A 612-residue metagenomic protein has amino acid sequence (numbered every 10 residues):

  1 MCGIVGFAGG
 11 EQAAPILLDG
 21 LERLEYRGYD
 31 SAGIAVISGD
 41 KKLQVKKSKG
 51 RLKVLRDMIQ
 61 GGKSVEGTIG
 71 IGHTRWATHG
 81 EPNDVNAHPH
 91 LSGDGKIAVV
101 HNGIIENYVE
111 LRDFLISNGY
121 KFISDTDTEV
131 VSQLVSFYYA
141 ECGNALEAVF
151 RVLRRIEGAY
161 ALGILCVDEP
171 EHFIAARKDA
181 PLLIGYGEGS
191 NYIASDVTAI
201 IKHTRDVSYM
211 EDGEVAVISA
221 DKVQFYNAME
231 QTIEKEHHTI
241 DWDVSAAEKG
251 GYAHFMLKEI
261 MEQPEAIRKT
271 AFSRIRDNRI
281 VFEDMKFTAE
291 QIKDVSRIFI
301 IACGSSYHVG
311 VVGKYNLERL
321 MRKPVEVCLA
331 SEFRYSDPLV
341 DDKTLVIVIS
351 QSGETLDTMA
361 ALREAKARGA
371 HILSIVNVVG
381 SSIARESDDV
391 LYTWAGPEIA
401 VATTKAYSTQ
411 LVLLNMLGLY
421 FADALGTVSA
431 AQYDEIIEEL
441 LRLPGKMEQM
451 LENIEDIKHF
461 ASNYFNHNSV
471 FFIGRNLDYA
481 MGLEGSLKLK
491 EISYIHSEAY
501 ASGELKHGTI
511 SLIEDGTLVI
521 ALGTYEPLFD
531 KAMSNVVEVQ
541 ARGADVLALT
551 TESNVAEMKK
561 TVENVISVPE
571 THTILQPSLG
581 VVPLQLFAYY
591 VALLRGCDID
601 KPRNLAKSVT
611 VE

Functional and structural regions predicted by a protein language model:
M1-K249, A253, E262-S296, Y335 (+5 more regions): Conserved short alpha-helical segments that host acidic/polar catalytic motifs at enzyme active sites
I4, V36, V99, I164 (+8 more regions): Structural beta-sheet core signal
F7-G10, H101, K121, D125 (+20 more regions): Hydrophobic alpha-helical scaffolding
E11, D30, S38, K222-Q224 (+2 more regions): Gly/His-enriched, cation/cofactor- and phosphate-binding structural elements
T68, G72-V85, R276-A289, G313-I349 (+1 more regions): Glycine-rich oxoanion-binding loops at beta->alpha junctions
E230, D545, T571-E612: Generic C-terminus detector
Q263-I267, A271-F299, D389-L518, A592-E612: Active-site phosphate/pyrophosphate-binding segments
K293-R442, L522-P527, K531-V565, F587: Glycine-rich phosphate-binding loops that contact phosphosugars or nucleotide phosphates
